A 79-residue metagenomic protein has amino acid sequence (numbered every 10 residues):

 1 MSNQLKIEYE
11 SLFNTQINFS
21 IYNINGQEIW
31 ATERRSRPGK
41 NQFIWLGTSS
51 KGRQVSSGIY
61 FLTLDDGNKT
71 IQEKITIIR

Functional and structural regions predicted by a protein language model:
M1-N23, N41-L46: Glycine-centered coil/turn sites that cap beta-strands in beta-rich domains
Q4, S36, R53, S57-R79: C-terminal tail/sorting-segment detector
L12, Q27-I29, I77-I78: Residue-level detector of functionally pivotal "anchor" positions at catalytic/ligand-binding pockets or at interdomain
I21-I29, Y60: Short, glycine-anchored, charge-dense loop/turn motifs used at functional sites
N23, S49, D66-N68: Surface-exposed loop/turn motifs at beta-strand-loop junctions within extracellular Ig-like and Fibronectin type III
T32-E33: Short hydrophobic alpha-helix segments
F43-V55: Signal that preferentially marks extracellular ectodomain short beta-strand elements of beta-sandwich modules
